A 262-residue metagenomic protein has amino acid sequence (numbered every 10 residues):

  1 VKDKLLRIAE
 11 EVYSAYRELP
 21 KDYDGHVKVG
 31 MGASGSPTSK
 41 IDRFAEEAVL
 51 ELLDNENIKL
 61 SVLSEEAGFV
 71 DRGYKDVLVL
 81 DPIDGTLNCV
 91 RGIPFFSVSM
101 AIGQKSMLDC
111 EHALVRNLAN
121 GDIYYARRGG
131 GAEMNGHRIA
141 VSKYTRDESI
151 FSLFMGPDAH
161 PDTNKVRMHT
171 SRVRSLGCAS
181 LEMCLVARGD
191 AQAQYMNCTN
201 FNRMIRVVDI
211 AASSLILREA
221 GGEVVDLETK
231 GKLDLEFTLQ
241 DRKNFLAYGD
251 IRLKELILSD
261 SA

Functional and structural regions predicted by a protein language model:
V1-I83: N-terminal subdomain of lithium-sensitive/metallo-dependent phosphomonoesterases centered on the IMPase/IPPase/PAP
A9, R128-G129, A140-A262: An extended, acidic
V29-G30, P37-T38, R91, R174-S175 (+1 more regions): Short Gly/Pro-enriched turn/cap motifs at secondary-structure boundaries
D42, L53, T86, N117 (+4 more regions): Residue-level signal for inorganic ion chemistry
V49, L53, V98, I102 (+2 more regions): Buried hydrophobic packing segments
S61-E65, C89, R174-G177, D226: General beta-strand structural signal in soluble alpha/beta enzymes
Y74-G129: DPxDG-like acidic metal-binding loop motif
